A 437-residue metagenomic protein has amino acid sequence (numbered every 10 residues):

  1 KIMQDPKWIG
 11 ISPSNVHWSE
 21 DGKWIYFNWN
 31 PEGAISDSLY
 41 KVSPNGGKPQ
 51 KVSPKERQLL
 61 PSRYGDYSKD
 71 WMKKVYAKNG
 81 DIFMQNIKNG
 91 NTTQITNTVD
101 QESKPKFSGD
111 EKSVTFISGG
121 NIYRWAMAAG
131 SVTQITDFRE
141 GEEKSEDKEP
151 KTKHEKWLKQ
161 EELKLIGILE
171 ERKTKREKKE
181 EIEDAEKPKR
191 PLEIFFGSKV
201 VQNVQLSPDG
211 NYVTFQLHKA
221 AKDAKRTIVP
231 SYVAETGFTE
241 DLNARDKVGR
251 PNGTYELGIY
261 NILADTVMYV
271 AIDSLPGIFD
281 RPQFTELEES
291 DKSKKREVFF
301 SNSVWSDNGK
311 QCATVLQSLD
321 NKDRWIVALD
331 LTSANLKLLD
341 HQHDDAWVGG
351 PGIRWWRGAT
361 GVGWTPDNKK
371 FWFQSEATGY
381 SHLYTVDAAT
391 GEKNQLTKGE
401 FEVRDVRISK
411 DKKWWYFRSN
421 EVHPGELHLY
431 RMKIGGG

Functional and structural regions predicted by a protein language model:
K1-G437: Beta-propeller folds
